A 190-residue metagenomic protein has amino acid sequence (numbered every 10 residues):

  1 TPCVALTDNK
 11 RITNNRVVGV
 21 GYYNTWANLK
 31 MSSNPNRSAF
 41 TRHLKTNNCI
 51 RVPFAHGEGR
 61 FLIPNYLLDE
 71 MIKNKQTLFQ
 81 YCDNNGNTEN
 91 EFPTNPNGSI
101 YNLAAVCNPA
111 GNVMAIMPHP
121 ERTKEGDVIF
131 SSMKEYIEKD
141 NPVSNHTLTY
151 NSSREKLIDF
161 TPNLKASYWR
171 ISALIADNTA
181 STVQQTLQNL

Functional and structural regions predicted by a protein language model:
T1-N36: Cysteine-nucleophile active-site neighborhood
A5, R37-S38, R60-I63: Short, well-ordered, mixed-charge alpha-helical segments that flank or form enzyme active sites
V18, Y23-T25, N48-C49, K75 (+1 more regions): Residues that flank catalytic or metal-binding motifs in active/ligand-binding sites
N36-N48: Conserved beta-loop-beta connector loops within the AMP-binding
R51-S152: Acyltransferase
H56, H146-L190: Non-catalytic terminal accessory/regulatory regions of metabolic enzymes
